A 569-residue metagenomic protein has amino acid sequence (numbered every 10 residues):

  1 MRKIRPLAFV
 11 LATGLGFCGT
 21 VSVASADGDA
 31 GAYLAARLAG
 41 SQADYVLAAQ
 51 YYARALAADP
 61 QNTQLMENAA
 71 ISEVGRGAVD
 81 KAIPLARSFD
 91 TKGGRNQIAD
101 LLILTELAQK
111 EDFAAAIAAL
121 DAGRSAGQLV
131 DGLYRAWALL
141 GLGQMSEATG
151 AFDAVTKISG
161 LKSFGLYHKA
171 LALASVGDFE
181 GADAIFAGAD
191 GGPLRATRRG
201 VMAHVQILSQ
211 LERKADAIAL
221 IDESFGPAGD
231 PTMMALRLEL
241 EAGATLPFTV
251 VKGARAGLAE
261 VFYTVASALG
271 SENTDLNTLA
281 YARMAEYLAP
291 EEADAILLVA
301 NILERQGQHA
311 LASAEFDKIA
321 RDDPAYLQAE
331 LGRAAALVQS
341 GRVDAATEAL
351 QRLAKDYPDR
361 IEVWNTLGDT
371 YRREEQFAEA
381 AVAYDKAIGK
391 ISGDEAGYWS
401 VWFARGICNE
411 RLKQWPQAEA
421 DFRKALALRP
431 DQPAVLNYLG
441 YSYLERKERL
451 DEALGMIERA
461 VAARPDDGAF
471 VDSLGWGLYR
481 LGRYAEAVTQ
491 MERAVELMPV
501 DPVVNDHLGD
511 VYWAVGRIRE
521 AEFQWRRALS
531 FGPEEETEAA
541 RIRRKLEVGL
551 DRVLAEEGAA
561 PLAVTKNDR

Functional and structural regions predicted by a protein language model:
A24-G31, D121, G127, S159 (+2 more regions): TPR-adjacent "capping" and linker segments in tetratricopeptide-repeat scaffold/adaptor proteins
R37, I71, T105, W137 (+10 more regions): Residue-level recognition of tetratricopeptide repeat
G40, V74, A108, L140 (+10 more regions): Position-specific recognition of the canonical hydrophobic site in helix A of tetratricopeptide repeat
A58, F89-G93, G123-A126, K157-I158 (+11 more regions): Structural marker of alpha-solenoid helical repeat scaffolds
L65, A99, D131, G165 (+11 more regions): TPR alpha-solenoid repeat register
N68-A69, L102-I103, Y134, H168 (+13 more regions): Canonical tetratricopeptide repeat
